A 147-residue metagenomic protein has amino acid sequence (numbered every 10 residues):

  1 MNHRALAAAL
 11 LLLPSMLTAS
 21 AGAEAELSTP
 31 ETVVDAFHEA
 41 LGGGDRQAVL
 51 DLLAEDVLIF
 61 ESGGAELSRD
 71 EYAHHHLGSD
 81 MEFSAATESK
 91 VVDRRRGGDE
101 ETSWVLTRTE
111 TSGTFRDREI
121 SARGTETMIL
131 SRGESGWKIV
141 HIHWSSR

Functional and structural regions predicted by a protein language model:
M1-A8: Bacterial N-terminal signal peptides that target proteins for export
L11-E55, E71: Short, low-complexity N-terminal intrinsically disordered segments enriched in polar/charged residues
H38-E39, L58-G63, R116: Second-shell loop/turn segments in exported
G42, T111-F115, L130: Beta-strand elements of well-folded, non-transmembrane domains
R46-E82: N-terminal, post-signal-peptide region of Sec/Tat-exported proteins
L53, G63-G64, T107-T111, E126 (+1 more regions): A mature extracytoplasmic/lumenal domain signature
L58, H74-I120: Surface-exposed, charged secondary-structure patches
R123-R147: Short beta-strand edge/turn micro-motifs at domain boundaries
